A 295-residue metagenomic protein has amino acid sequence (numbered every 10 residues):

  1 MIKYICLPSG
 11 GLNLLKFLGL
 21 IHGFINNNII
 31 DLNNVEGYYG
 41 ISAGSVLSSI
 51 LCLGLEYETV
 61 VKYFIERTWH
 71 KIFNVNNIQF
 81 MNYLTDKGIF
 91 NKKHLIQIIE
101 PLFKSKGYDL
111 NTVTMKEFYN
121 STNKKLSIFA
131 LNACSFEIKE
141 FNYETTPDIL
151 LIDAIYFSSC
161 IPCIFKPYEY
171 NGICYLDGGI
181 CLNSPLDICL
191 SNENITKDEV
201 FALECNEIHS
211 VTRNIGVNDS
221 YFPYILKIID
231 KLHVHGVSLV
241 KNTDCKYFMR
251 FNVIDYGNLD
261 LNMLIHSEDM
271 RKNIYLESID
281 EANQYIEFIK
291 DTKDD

Functional and structural regions predicted by a protein language model:
M1-I41, V46-D295: Patatin-like phospholipase
